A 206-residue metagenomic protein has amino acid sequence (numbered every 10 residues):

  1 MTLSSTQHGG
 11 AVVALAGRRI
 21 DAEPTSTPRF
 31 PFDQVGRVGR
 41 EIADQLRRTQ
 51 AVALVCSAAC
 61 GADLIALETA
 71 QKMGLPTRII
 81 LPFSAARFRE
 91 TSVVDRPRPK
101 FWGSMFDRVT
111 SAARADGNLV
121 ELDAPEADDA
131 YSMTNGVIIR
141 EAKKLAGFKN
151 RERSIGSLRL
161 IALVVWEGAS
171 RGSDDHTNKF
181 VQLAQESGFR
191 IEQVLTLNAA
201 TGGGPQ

Functional and structural regions predicted by a protein language model:
M1-P205: Acidic/glycine-enriched connector segments
